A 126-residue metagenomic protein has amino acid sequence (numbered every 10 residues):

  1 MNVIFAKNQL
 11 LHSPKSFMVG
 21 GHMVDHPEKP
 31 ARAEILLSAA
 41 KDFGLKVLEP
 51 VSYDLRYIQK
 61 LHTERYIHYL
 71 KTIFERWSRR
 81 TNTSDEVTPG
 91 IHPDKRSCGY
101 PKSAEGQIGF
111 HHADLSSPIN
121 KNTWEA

Functional and structural regions predicted by a protein language model:
M1-A126: HDAC/HDAC-like amidohydrolase catalytic core signature
